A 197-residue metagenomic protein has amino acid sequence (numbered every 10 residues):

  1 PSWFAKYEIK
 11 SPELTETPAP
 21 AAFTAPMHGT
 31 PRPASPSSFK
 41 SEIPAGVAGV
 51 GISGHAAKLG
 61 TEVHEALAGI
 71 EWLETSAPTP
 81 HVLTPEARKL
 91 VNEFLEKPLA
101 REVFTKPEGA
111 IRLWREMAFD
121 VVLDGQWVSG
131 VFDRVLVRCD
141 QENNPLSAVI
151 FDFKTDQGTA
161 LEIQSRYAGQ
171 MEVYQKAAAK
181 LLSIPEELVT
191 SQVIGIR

Functional and structural regions predicted by a protein language model:
P1-R138, Y167-G169, K176-L182, T190-R197: Nuclease catalytic cores
E116, F151-D152: Residue-level detector of conserved, well-ordered beta-strand and adjacent loop positions that form binding/recognition
D124-Q126, N143, A160, P185: Intrinsically disordered, low-complexity acidic/polar segments
V135-I150: Active-site beta-strand-loop-beta-strand hairpin of nuclease catalytic cores that positions key catalytic residues
C139, F153-Q164: Short beta-strand-loop-alpha-helix junction that forms the active-site gateway of nucleic-acid-processing nucleases
A148, E186-S191: Residue-level recognition of the N-termini of beta-strands and the immediately preceding loop/turn
